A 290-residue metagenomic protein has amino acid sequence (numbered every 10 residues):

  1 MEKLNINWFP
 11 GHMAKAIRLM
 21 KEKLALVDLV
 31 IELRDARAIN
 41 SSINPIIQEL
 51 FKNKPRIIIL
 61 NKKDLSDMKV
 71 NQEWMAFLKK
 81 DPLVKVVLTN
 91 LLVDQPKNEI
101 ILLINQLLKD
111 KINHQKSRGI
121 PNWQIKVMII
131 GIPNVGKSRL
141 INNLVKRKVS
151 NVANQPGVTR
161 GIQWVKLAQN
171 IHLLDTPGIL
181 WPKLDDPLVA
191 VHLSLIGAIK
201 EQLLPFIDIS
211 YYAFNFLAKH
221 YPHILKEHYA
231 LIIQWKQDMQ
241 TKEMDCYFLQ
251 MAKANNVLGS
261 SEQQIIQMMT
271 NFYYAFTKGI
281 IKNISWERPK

Functional and structural regions predicted by a protein language model:
M1-L29, R37-A38, I43-I46, L50-R56 (+4 more regions): Helix-rich effector regions associated with P-loop NTPase G domains
E32, I58-L60, I129: Structural beta-sheet core signal
D64-I130, V149: Canonical P-loop GTPase G-domain recognition
E99, L103, R139, Y212 (+1 more regions): Alpha-helical scaffold segments in soluble metabolic enzymes
I104-K111, L144-K148, P156, L180 (+1 more regions): Short, well-ordered alpha-helical segments in soluble proteins
I120-N122, L144, V165: Solvent-exposed alpha-helices and their adjacent loops that cap or buttress functional pockets in soluble metabolic
K126-K146, S150, T176: Glycine-rich phosphate-binding P-loop
